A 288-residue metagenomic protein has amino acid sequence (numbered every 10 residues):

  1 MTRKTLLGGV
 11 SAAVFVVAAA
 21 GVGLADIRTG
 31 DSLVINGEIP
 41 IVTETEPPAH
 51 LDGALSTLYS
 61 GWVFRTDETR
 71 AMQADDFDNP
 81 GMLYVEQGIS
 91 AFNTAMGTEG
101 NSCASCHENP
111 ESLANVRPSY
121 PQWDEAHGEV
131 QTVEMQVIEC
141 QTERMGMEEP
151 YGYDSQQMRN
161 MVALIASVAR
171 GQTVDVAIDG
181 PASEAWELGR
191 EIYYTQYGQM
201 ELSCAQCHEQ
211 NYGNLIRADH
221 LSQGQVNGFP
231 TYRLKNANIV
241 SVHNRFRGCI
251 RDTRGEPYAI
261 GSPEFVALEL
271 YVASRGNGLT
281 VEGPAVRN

Functional and structural regions predicted by a protein language model:
M1-K4: N-terminal secretory signal peptides that target proteins for export/translocation
L6-Y84, P121-E187, K235-P257, F265 (+1 more regions): Post-cleavage N-terminal segment of exported redox proteins
T98-A104, R217-H220, V286-R287: Extended intrinsically disordered, low-complexity coil regions enriched in Ser, Thr, Gly, Ala and often Pro
E99-P110, M161, G189, Q199-N211 (+2 more regions): The canonical Cys-X-X-Cys-His
A114-P121, I216-S222: Short cysteine/histidine-rich zinc-coordinating motifs and their immediately flanking basic loops
S167-D219: Extended amphipathic alpha-helical interaction segments
E191, G198, Q206-Y212, G224 (+3 more regions): C-terminal cap of thioredoxin/glutaredoxin-like
